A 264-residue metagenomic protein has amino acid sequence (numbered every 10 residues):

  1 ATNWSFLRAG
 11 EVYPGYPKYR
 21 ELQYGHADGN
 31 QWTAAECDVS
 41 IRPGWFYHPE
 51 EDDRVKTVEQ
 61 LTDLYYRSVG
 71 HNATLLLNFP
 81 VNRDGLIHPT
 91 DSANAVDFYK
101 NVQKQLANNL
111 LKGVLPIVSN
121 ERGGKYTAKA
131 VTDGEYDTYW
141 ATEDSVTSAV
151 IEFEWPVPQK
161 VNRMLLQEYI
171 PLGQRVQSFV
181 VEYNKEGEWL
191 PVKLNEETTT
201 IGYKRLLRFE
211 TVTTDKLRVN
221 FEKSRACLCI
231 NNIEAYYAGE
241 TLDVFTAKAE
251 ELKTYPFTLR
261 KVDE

Functional and structural regions predicted by a protein language model:
A1-D133, Y139-D144, F153, V157 (+10 more regions): Mature catalytic domains of secreted/periplasmic carbohydrate-active enzymes
T147-S148, P156-R163, T214: Extended extracellular/luminal ectodomain segments enriched in beta-structured repeat modules
F179-V181: Short beta-strand elements bearing conserved aromatic residues within extracellular beta-rich modules
T211: Active-site beta-strand termini and strand-to-loop segments that position acidic
A226-P256: Exposed low-complexity, polar/acidic, P/S/T/G-rich flexible segments that act as propeptides, protease-susceptible
F257-D263: N-terminal pre-domain segments of enzymes
